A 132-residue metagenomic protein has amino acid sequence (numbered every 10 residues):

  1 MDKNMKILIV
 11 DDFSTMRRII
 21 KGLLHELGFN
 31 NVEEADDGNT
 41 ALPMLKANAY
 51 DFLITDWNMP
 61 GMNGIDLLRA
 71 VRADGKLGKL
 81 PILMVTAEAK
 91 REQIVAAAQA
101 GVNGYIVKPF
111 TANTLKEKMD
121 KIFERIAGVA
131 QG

Functional and structural regions predicted by a protein language model:
S14-E33: Two-component/phosphorelay signaling modules centered on CheY-like receiver
K21, D66, A89-G104: Alpha4 helix (beta4-alpha4-beta5 surface) of REC/receiver domains from two-component response regulators
E34-F52: Acidic, metal-coordinating helix/loop segments flanking the phosphotransfer/catalytic sites of two-component signaling
D37-T40, N63-R69: Acidic catalytic/metal-coordinating carboxylates
M59: Receiver (REC) domain active-site loop signature in two-component systems and cognate sites in sensor histidine kinases
A70, K108: A Lys-centered signature of the CheY-like receiver
F110-M119: C-terminal output helix
